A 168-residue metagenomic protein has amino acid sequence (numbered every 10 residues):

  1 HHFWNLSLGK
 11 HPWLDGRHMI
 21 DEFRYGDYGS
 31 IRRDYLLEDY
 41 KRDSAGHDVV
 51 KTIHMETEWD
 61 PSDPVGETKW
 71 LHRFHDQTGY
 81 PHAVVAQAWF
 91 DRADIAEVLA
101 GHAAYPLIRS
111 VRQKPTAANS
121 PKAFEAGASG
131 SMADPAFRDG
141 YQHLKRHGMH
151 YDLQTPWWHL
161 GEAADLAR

Functional and structural regions predicted by a protein language model:
H1-R168: Helix-coil boundary/capping segments in enzymes
